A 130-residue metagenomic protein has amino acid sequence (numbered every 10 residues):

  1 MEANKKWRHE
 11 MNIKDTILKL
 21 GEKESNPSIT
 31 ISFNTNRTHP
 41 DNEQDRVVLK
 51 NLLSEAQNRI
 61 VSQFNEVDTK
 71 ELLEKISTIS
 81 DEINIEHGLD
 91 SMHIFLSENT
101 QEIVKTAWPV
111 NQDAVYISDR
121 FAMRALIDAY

Functional and structural regions predicted by a protein language model:
E2-Y130: Non-catalytic, solvent-exposed interaction/assembly segments
